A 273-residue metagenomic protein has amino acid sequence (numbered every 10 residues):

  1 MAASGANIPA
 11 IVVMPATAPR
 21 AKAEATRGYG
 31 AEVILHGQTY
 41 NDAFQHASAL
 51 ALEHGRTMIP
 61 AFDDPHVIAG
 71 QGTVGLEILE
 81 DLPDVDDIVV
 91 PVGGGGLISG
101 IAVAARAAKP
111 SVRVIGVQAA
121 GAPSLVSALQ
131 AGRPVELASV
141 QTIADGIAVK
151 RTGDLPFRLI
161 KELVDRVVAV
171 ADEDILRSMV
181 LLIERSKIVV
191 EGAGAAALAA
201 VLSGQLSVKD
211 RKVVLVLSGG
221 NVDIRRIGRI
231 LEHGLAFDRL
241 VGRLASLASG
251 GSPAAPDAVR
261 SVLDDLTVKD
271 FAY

Functional and structural regions predicted by a protein language model:
M1-A6, D63-L163, L202-A248: Glycine-rich phosphate/pyrophosphate-binding loop at beta-loop-alpha junctions
I8-L50: A glycine-rich helix N-cap at a beta->alpha junction
G28-V33, A51-H54, L76-E77, Q130-E136 (+2 more regions): Short, hinge-like loop/turn segments at secondary-structure boundaries
Y29, R56-F62, A138-V140: Short beta-strands and strand-loop turn motifs
I34-E53, V67, I115, A119 (+2 more regions): A cross-family phosphate/adenosyl-ligand binding-site feature
G153-R211: Active-site-adjacent helical/loop segments in soluble small-molecule enzymes
R229-Y273: C-terminal non-catalytic interaction/assembly regions of soluble proteins
